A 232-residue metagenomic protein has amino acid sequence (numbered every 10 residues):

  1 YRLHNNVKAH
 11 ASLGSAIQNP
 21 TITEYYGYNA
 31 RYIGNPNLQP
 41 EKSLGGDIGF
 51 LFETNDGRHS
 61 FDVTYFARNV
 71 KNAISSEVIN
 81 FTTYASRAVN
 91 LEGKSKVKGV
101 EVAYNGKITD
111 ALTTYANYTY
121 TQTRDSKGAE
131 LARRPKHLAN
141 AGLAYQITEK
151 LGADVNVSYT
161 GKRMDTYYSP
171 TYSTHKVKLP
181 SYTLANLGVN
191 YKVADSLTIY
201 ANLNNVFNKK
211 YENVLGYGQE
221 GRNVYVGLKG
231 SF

Functional and structural regions predicted by a protein language model:
Y1-L3, I48-F52, V102-G106, A116 (+5 more regions): Residues on the lipid-exposed face of transmembrane beta-strands in outer-membrane beta-barrel proteins
R2, K8-G14, Q18, P40-K98 (+2 more regions): Membrane-embedded beta-barrel scaffold of Gram-negative outer-membrane proteins
N6-A9, D56-F61, D110-T114, E149-D154 (+2 more regions): Repeated loop/turn-to-beta-strand initiation elements of outer-membrane beta-barrel proteins
I17, F66-K71, S76, T114 (+2 more regions): C-terminal beta-signal and adjacent terminal beta-strands/loops of Gram-negative outer-membrane beta-barrel proteins
T23-Y32, S75-S86, Y118-R124, M164-T171 (+1 more regions): Flexible, solvent-exposed coil segments and beta strand-coil junctions, predominantly the extracellular/periplasmic
A30-P36, A85-N90, G99-E101, R124-E130 (+2 more regions): Extracellular loop and loop/strand-boundary signature of outer-membrane beta-barrel proteins
K42-G46, A67, K94-K98, P135-A139 (+2 more regions): Residues that define the transmembrane beta-barrel architecture of outer-membrane proteins
F66-N69, R87-Y168, T198, F207: Gram-negative outer-membrane beta-barrel transporters
